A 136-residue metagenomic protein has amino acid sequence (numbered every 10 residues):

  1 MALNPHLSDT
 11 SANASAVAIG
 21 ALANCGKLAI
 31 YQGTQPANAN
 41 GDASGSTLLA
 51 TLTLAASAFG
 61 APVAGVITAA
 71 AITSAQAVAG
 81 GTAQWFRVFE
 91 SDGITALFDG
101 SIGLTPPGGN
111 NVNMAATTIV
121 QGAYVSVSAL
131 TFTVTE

Functional and structural regions predicted by a protein language model:
M1-F86, S91-E136: Small cysteine-rich, disulfide-bonded extracellular modules of the LU/uPAR three-finger superfamily and closely related
